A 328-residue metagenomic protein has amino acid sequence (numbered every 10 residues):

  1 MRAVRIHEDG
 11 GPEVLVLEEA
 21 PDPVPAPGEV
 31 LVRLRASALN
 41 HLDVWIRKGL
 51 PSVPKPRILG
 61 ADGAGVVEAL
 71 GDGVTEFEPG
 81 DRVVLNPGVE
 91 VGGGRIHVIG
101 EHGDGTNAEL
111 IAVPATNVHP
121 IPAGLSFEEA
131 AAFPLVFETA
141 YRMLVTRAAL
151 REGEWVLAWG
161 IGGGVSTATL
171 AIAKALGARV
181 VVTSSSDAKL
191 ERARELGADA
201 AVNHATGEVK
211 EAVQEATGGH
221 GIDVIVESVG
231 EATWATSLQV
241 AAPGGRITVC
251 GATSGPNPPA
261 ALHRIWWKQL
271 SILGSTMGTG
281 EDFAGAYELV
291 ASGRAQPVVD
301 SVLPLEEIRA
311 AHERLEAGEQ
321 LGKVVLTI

Functional and structural regions predicted by a protein language model:
M1, H7, G280-I328: C-terminal hydrophobic helical "lid"/dimerization subdomain of Rossmann-like NAD(P)H-dependent oxidoreductases
P21-A38, R47-V91, A112, P122-L125: Glycine-rich beta-strand-centered segment in the early N-terminal region that forms part of a ligand/cofactor-binding
R82, E128-G207: Mid-domain Rossmann-like dinucleotide-binding core that forms the NAD(H)/NADP(H) cofactor-binding site
N86-G160: NAD(P)H dinucleotide-binding glycine-rich loop of Rossmann-like/cofactor-binding domains, especially the beta1-alpha1
N107, S184-R192, P256-L262: Short, glycine/polar-rich helix-capping loops at beta-to-alpha or helix-loop-helix junctions that flank or form
L176, V229-V298, T327-I328: Glycine-rich phosphate-binding loop and adjacent beta-alpha segment of Rossmann(oid) nucleotide-cofactor-binding
E208-G219: Short amphipathic alpha-helix with an adjacent loop that forms part of the alpha/beta core around
